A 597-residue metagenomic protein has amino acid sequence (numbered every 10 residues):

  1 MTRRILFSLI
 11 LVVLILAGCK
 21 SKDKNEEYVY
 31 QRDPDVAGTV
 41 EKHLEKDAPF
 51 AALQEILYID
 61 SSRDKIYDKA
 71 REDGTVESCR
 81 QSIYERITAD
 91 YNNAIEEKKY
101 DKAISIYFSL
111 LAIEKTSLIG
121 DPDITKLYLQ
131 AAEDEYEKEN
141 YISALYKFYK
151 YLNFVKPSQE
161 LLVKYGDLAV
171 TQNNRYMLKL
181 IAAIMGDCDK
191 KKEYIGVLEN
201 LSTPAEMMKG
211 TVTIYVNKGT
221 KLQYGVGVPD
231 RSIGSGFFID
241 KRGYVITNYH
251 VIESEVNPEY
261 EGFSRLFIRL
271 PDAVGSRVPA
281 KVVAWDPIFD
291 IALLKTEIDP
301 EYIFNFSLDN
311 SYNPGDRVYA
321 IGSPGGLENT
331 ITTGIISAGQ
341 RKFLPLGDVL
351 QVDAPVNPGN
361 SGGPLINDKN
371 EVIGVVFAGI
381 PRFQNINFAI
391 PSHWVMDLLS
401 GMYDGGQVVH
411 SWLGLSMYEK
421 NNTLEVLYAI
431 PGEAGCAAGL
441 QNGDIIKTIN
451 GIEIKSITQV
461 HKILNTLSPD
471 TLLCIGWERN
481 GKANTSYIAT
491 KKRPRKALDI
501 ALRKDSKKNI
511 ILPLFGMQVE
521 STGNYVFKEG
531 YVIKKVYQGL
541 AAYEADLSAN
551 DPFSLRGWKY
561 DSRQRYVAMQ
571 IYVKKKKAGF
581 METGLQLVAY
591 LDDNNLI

Functional and structural regions predicted by a protein language model:
L16-G18: C-terminal motif of bacterial Sec signal peptides marking the signal peptidase cleavage site
K20-Y58, E72-T75, Y84-N93, E97-T116 (+7 more regions): C-terminal recognition in membrane/secretory proteostasis and scaffolding
V170-F238, V245, L398-G401, Q407-S411: N-terminal activation segment of mature serine protease catalytic domains
I195, E199-N200, V251-N257, I303-G347 (+4 more regions): Flexible, gly/ser-rich surface segments that form the specificity/activation loops bordering the active-site cleft
G210-N217, L222-G225, P229, E297-F304 (+5 more regions): Active-site region of chymotrypsin-like
T211-T213, V245-N248, S311-P324, I335 (+4 more regions): Active-site-proximal beta-strands of protease catalytic cores
S232-G236, I303-L308, G322-G325, V349-I366 (+2 more regions): Gly/Ser-rich catalytic serine loop of serine hydrolases
I233, D240-I288, D299, P314 (+2 more regions): Catalytic-histidine neighborhood of serine endopeptidases, predominantly the chymotrypsin-like S1/PA family
